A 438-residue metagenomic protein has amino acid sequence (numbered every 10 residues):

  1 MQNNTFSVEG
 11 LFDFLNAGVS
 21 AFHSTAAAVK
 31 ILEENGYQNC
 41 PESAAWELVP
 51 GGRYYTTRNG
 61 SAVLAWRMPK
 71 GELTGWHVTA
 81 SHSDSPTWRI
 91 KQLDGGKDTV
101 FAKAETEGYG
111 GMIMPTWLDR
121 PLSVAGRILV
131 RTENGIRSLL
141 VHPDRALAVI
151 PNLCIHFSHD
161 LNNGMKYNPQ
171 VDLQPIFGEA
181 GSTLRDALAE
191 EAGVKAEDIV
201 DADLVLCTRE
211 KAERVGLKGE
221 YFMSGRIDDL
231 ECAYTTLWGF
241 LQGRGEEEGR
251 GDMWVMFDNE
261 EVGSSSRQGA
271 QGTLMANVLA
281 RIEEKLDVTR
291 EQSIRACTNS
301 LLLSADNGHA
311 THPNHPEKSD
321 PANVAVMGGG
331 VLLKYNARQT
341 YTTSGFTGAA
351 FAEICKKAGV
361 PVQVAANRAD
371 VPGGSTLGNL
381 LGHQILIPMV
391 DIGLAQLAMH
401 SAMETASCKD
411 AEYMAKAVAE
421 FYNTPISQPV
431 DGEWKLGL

Functional and structural regions predicted by a protein language model:
M1-L438: N-terminal hydrophobic/helix-forming segments and targeting peptides
